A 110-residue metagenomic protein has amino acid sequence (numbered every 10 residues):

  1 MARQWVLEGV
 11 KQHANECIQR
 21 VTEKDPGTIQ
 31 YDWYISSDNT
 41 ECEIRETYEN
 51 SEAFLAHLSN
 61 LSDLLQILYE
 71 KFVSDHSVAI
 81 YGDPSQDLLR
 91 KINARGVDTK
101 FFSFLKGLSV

Functional and structural regions predicted by a protein language model:
M1-C42, E49-N60, K71-V110: Short S/T/G/P-rich N-terminal loop/turn motif that feeds into the first structured element of a domain
S62-Q66: A short, acidic, amphipathic alpha-helical segment used as a generic capping/interface helix at domain edges
